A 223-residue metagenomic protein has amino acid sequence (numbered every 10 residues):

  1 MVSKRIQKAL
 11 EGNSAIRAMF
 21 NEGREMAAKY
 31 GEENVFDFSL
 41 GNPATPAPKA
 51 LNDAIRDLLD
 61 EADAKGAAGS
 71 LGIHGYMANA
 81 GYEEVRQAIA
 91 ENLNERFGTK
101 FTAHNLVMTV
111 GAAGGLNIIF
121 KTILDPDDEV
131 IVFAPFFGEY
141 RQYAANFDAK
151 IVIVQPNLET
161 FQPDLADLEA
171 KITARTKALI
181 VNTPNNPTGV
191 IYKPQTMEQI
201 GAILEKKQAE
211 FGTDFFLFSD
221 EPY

Functional and structural regions predicted by a protein language model:
V2-G111: N-terminal small-domain helix-loop-helix segment of the aminotransferase-like
N34, T213-D214: A short pocket-lining beta-strand/turn micro-motif at the edge of beta-sheets
E61-G212, F218: Conserved core of the PLP fold type I
E221: Walker B catalytic acidic pair
